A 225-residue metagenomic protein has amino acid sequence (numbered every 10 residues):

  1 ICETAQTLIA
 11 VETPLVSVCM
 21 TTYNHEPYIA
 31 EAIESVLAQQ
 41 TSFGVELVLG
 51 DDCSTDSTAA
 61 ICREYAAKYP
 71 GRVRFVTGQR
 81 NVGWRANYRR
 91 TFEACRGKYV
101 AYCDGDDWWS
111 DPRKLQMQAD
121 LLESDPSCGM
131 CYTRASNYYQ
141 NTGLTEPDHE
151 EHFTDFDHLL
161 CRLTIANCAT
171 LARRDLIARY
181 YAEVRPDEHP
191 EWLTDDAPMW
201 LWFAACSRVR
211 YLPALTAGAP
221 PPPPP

Functional and structural regions predicted by a protein language model:
P14-S17, E46, P198: Cell-envelope/extracellular polymer assembly enzymes that use nucleotide-activated donors
Y28-A30, D56-Y65: Acidic helix N-cap motif at the loop->helix transition within catalytic regions of sugar-transfer enzymes
E34-G44: Short, acidic, metal-binding catalytic loop of nucleotide-sugar glycosyltransferases
D51-A60, R80, D104: A conserved acidic beta->alpha catalytic loop
G78-C95, M117: Glycine-rich, basic loop-to-helix element that forms the pyrophosphate-binding segment of sugar-nucleotide handling
E93, T133, P147-P225: Conserved nucleotide-sugar donor-binding catalytic segment
V100: Short aromatic/hydrophobic "clamp" motif used to bind/position activated sugar donors
P112-T145: Conserved donor NDP-sugar-binding/catalytic core segment of glycosyltransferases
